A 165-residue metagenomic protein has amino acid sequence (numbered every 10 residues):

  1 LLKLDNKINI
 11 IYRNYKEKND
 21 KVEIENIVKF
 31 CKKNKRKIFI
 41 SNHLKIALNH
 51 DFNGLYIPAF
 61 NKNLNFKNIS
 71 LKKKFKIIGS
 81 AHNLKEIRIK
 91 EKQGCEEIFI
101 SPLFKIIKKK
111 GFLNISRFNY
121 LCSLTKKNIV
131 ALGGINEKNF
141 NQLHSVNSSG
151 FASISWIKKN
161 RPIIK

Functional and structural regions predicted by a protein language model:
L1, I38-I57, H82-G94, S123-V130 (+1 more regions): Catalytic cores of alpha/beta
L1-N6, F30, I69-K72, E91-K92 (+1 more regions): Acidic (Asp/Glu)-rich catalytic clusters
K3, K16, R36, F75 (+1 more regions): Inter-domain helical "communication" segments and dimerization helices that couple sensory or membrane-embedded modules
N6-S70: N-terminal active-site wall of soluble small-molecule enzyme domains
K7-I10, F52-Y56, K72-I77, G94-E97 (+1 more regions): Active-site regions of enzymes building and remodeling cell-envelope glycoconjugates
R13, H82, L103: Histidine-centered beta-alpha loop that forms part of the nucleotide-sugar donor binding/catalytic region in diverse
E23-I40, K67-N83, G111-G134: Alpha-helix-loop-beta-strand connector modules within alpha/beta enzyme cores
L55-N68, F99-G111, G134-K165: Glycine-rich phosphate-binding active-site loops on the catalytic face of alpha/beta enzymes
